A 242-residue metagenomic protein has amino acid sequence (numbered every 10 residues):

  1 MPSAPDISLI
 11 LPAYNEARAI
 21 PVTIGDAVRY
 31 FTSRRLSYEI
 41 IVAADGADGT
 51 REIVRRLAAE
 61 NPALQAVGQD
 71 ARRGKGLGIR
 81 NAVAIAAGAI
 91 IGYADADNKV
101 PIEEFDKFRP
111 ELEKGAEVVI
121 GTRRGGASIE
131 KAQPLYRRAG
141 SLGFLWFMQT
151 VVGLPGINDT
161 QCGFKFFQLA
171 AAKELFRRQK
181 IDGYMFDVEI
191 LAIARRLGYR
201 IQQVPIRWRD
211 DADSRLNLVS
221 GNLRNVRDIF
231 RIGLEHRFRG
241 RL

Functional and structural regions predicted by a protein language model:
D6-S8, E39, E189: Cell-envelope/extracellular polymer assembly enzymes that use nucleotide-activated donors
E16-A19, G46, P101: Donor nucleotide-sugar binding loop of glycosyltransferases
E16-F31: Short, well-formed alpha-helical segments that are part of the catalytic scaffolds of diverse glycosyltransferases
S37-I41, R51-I85: Conserved donor nucleotide-binding strand/loop of the catalytic core
A44-E52, N98: A conserved acidic beta->alpha catalytic loop
V67-I85, I90, I102-Y184, D211-S220 (+2 more regions): Acceptor/aglycone-binding surface of glycosyltransferases and processive sugar-polymer synthases
P155, R178-D182, L191-R209: Catalytic donor-sugar/metal-binding loop of nucleotide-sugar-dependent glycosyltransferases
